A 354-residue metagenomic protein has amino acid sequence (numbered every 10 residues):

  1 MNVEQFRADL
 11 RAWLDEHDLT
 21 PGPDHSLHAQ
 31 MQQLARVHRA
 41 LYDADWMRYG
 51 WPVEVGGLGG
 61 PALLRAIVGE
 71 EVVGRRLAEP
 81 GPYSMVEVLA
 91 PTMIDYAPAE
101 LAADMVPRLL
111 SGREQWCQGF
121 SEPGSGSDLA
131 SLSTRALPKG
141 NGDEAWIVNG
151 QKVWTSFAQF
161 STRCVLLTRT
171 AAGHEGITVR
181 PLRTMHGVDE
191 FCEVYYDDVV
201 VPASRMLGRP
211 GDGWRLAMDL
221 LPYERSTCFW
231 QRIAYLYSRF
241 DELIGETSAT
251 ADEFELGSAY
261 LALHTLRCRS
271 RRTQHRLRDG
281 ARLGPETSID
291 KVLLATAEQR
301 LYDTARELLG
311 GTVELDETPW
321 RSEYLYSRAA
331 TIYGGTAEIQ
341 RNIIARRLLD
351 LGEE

Functional and structural regions predicted by a protein language model:
M1-G81, D104, R108, D241 (+3 more regions): Amphipathic, small/basic residue-rich leader segments at the start of a protein or domain
D43-G112, F157-R163, L263, L277-G284 (+3 more regions): Internal helix-loop-helix
L63, I67-V68, V88, L216-D219 (+3 more regions): Glycine-rich phosphate/cofactor-binding loops in nucleotide/flavin-utilizing enzymes
G112-F120: A short, Trp-centered hydrophobic/proline-enriched beta-strand micro-motif
L132, E144-V179: A short core secondary-structure module
T134-L137: A structural signal for short hydrophobic beta-strand segments in well-ordered beta-sheet cores
G176-T265, A330: Glycine-rich beta->alpha junctions and the first turn(s) of the following alpha-helix
G245, F254-D279, A295-T296, Y302-E307 (+1 more regions): Loop-to-helix element that buttresses phosphate recognition and phosphoryl-transfer chemistry
